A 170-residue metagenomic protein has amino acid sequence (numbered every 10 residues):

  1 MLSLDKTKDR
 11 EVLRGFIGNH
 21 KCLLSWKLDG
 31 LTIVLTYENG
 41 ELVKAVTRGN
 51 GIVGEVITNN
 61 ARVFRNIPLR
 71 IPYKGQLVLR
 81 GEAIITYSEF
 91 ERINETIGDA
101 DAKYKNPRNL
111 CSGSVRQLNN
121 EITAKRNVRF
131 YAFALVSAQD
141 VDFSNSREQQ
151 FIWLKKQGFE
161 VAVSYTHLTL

Functional and structural regions predicted by a protein language model:
M1-L168: RNA/tRNA-interacting regions in translation and RNA-turnover enzymes
